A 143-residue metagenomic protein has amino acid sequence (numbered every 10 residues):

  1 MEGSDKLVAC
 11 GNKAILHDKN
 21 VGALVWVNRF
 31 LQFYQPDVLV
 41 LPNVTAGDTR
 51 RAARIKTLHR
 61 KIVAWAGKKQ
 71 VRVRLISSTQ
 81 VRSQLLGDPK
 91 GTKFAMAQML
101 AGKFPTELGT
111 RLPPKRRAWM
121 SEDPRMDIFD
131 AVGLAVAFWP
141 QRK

Functional and structural regions predicted by a protein language model:
M1-K143: Phosphate- and other anionic-substrate recognition elements at nucleic-acid/protein interfaces
